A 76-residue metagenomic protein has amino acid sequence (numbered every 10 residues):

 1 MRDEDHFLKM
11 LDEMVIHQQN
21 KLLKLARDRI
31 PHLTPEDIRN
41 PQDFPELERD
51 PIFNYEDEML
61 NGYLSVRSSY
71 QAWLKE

Functional and structural regions predicted by a protein language model:
M1-R27: Short, charge/polar-rich alpha-helical segments
N20-T34, S68-K75: Charged/polar positions within long, soluble alpha-helices
L33-A72: Short, charge-rich amphipathic interface segments used for partner binding and complex assembly
